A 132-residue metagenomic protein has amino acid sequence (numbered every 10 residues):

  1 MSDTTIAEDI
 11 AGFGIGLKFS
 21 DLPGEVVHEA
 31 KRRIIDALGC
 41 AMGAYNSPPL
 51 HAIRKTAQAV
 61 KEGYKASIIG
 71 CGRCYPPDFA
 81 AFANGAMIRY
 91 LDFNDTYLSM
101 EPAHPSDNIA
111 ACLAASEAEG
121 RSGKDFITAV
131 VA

Functional and structural regions predicted by a protein language model:
M1-A132: N-terminal core-entry segment
